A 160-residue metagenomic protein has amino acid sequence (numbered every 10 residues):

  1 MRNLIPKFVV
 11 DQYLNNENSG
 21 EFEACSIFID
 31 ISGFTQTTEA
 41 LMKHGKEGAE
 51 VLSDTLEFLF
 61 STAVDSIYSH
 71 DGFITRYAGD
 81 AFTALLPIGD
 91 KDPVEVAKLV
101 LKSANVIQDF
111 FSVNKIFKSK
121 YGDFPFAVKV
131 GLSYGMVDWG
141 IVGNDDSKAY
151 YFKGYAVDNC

Functional and structural regions predicted by a protein language model:
M1-K102: Catalytic NTP-binding/metal-coordinating core of nucleotidyl cyclase/transferase enzymes
D54, L86-C160: Catalytic beta-strand-to-alpha-helix segment of the class III nucleotidyl cyclase homology domain
